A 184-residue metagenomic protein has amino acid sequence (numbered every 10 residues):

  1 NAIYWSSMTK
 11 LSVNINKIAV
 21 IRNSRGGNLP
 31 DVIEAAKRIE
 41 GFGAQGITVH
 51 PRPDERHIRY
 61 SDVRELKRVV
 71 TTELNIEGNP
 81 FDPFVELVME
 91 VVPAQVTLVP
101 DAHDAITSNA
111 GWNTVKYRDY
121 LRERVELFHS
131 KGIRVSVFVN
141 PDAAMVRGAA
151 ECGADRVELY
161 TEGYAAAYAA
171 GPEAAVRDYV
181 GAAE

Functional and structural regions predicted by a protein language model:
Y4-N75, D82-P83, M89-P93, E151: Conserved N-terminal beta1-alpha1 strand-loop-helix module at the mouth
K10-N16, P93-H103, A154-E162: Non-cysteine beta-strand/loop elements that form the S-adenosyl-L-methionine
N14-V32, E73-P80, T107-V115, I133-P141 (+1 more regions): Active-site mouth loops of central-metabolism enzymes
K17-A19, P51-E55, P80-F84, P100-D104 (+2 more regions): Active-site-proximal loop/turn and secondary-structure-junction residues that shape catalytic pockets, frequently
R56-D82, T114-S136, E173-E184: Alpha-helix-loop-beta-strand connector modules within alpha/beta enzyme cores
I58-D62, L87, S108-G111, R147-E151 (+1 more regions): Short secondary-structure transition/capping segments
V96-D155: Hydrophobic, well-structured mid-protein blocks that either form specific transmembrane helices
R134-A182: Histidine/lysine/aspartate-rich catalytic loop segments that bind and position anionic ligands
